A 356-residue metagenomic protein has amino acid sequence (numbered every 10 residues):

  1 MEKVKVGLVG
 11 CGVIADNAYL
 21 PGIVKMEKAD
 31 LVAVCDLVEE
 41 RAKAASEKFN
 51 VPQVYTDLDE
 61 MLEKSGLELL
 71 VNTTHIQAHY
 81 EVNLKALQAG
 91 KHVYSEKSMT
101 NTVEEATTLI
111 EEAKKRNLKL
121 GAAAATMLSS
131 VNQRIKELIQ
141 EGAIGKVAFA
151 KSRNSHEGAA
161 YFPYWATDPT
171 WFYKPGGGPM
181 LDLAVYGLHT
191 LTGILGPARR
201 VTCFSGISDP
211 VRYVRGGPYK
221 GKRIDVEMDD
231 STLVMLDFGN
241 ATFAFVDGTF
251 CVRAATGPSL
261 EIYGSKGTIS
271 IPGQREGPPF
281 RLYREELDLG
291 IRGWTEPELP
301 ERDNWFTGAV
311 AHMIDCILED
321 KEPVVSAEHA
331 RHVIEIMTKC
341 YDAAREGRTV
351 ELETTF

Functional and structural regions predicted by a protein language model:
M1-F49: N-terminal Rossmann-like dinucleotide-binding module
K3, L69-V71, R284, H312-F356: C-terminal helix-rich "cap/oligomerization" subdomain common to oxidoreductases
I14, P300-A311: Active-site loop of classical SDR/Rossmann-like NAD(P)-dependent oxidoreductases, centered on the catalytic Tyr-X3-Lys
A15, Y55, N72, S95 (+4 more regions): Hydrophobic residues in well-ordered beta-strands that form the structural core
V51-L58: Conserved SAM-binding strand-loop segment of SAM-dependent methyltransferases
K64, E68-L69, H75-I76, Y80-M127 (+1 more regions): Beta-strand-loop-alpha-helix segment that lines the small-molecule cofactor/substrate pocket of alpha/beta enzymes
T126-D225, G347: Predominantly a Rossmann-like dinucleotide-binding segment in NAD(P)-dependent oxidoreductases
H189-G277, T307-E319, F356: Contiguous beta-strand/loop segments that form the cofactor/metal-binding neighborhood of enzyme cores
